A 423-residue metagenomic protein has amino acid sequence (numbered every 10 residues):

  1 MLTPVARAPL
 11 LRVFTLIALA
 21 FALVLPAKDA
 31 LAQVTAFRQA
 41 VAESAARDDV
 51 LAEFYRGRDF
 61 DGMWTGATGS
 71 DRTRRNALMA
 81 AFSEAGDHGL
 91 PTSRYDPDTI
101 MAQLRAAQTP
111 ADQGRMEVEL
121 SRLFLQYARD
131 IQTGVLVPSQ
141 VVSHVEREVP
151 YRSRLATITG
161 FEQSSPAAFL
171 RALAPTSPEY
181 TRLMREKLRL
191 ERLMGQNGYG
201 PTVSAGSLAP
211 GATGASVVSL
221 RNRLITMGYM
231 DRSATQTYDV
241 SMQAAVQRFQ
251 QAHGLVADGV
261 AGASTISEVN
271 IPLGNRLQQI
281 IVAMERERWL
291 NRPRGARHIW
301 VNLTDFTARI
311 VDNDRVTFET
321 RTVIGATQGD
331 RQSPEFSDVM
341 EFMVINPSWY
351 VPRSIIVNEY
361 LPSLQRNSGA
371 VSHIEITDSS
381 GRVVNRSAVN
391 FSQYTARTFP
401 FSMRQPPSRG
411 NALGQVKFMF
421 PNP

Functional and structural regions predicted by a protein language model:
M1-P9: N-terminal secretory signal peptides that target proteins for export/translocation
T3-P4, Q132, D314-T317: Short amphipathic alpha-helical segments with coiled-coil-like heptad repeat character
V13-V24: Bacterial N-terminal signal peptides
L25-A32: Sec/Tat signal peptide C-region and signal peptidase I cleavage site
A32-V50, F54-R56, V118, R122-L125 (+2 more regions): Well-ordered beta-sheet/strand-loop patches within structured domains
Q33-E148: Cationic-aromatic interfacial patches
